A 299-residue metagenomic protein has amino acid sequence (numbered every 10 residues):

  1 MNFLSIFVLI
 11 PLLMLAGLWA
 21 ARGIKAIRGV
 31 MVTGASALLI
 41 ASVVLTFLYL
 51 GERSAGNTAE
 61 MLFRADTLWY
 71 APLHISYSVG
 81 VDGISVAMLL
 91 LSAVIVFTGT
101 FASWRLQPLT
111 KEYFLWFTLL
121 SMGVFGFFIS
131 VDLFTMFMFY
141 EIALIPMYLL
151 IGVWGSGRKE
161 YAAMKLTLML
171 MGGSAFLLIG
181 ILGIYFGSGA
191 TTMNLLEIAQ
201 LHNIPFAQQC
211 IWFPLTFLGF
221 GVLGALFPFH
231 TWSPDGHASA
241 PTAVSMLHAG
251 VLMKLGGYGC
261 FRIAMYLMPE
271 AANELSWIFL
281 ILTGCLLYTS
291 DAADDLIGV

Functional and structural regions predicted by a protein language model:
N2-F3, L18-F101, R105-L115, T191-L196 (+1 more regions): Transmembrane helix-loop-helix hairpins at membrane boundaries of multipass inner-membrane proteins
N2-L9, G83-L91, F134-A143, C210-G219 (+1 more regions): Structural signature of hydrophobic alpha-helical transmembrane segments
A16-G23, F97-Q107, L149-G157, L226-H237 (+1 more regions): C-terminal ends of transmembrane helices
I24-A26, L115-L119, G123-Q208, S290: Alpha-helical multi-pass transmembrane bundles of energy-transducing inner-membrane proteins
R28-A35, T110-T118, A163-L170, P241-T242 (+1 more regions): Cytoplasmic-side transmembrane-helix entry/capping segments in multi-pass membrane proteins
L50-S76, S174-T231, D235, G257-I281: Juxtamembrane/interfacial segments at transmembrane-helix boundaries in multi-pass membrane proteins
L106, F128-M136, L267-A271: Membrane-interface helix caps and helix-loop-helix hairpins in membrane proteins
Y288-V299: Single conserved hydrophobic/aromatic residue that forms the stacking wall/gate of nucleotide- or nucleobase-binding
